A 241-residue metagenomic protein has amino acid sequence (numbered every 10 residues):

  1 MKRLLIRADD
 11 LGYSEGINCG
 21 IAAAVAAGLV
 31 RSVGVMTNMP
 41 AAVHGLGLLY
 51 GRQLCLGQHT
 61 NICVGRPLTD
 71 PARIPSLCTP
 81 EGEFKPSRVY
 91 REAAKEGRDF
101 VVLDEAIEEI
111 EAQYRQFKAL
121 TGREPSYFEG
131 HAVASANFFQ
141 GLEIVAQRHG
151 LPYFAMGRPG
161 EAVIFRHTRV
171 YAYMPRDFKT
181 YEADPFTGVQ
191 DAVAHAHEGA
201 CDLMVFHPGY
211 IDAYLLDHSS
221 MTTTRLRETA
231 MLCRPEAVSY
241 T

Functional and structural regions predicted by a protein language model:
M1-E15, I21: Boundary/entry segment of secreted carbohydrate-active catalytic domains
R3-L5, V30-S32, Q53-G57, P125-E129 (+2 more regions): Structural preference for beta-strand elements that scaffold enzyme active sites
D9-L11, M36-N38, H59-C63, H131-V133 (+3 more regions): Active-site beta-loop-alpha junctions enriched in small/polar residues
E15-P40: A short alpha/beta connector and helix-capping loop motif
I21-A26, V43-C55, C78, A196-H197: Acidic (Asp/Glu)-rich catalytic clusters
P67-D99, S220: Active-site gating loops and adjacent loop-to-helix segments of metal-dependent hydrolytic enzymes
L103-D104, E108-A194: Catalytic domains of cell-wall/extracellular-matrix polysaccharide-remodeling enzymes, centered on de-N-acetylation
Y240-T241: Conserved small/polar residues in nucleotide/adenosyl-binding loops
